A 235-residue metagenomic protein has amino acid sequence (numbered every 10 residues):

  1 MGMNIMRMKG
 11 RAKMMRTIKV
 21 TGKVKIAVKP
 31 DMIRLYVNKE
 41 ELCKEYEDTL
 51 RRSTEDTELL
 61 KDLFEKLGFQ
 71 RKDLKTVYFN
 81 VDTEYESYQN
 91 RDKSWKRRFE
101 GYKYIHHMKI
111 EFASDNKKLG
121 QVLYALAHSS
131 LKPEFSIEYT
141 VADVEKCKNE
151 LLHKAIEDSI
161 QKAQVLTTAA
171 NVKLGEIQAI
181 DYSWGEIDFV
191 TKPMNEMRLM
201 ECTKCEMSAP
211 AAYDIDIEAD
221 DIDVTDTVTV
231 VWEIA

Functional and structural regions predicted by a protein language model:
M1-A235: Short, charge-dense linear interaction motifs
